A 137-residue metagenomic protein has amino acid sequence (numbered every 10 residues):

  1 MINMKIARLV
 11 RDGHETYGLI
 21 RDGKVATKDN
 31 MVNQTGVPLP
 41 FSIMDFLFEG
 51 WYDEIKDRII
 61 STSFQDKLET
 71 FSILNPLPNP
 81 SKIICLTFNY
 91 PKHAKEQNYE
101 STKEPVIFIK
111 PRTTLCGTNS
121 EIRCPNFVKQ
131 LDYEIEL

Functional and structural regions predicted by a protein language model:
I2-P105: N-terminal non-catalytic cap/leader segment that marks the start of a structured domain
P80-L137: Glycine-enriched loop-and-adjacent helix/strand subsegments that border the catalytic/binding cleft of enzyme cores
